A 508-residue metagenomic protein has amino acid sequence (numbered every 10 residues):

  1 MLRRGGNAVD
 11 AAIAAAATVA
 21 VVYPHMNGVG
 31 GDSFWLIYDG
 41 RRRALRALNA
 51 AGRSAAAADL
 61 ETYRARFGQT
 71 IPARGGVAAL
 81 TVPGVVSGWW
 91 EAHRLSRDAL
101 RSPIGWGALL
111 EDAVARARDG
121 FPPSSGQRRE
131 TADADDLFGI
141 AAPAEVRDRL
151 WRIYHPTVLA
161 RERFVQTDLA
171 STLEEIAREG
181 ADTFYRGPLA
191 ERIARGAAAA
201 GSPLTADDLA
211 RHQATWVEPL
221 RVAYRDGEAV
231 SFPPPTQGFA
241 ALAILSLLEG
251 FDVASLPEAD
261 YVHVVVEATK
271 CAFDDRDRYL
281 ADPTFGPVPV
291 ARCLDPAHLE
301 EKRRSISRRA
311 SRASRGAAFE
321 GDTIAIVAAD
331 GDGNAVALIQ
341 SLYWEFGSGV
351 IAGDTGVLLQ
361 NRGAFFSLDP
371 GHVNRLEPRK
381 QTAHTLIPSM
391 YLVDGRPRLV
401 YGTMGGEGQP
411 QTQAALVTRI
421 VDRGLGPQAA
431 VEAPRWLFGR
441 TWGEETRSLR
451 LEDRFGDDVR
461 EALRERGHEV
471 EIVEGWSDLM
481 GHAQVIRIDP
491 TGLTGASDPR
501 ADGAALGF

Functional and structural regions predicted by a protein language model:
R3-R4, A8-E179, F184-R186, A190-T236 (+4 more regions): Noncatalytic scaffold domains of N-terminal-nucleophile
V21-N49, P203-T205, N334-L399, R423 (+1 more regions): Active-site rim segments in enzyme catalytic domains, especially the processed small/beta chain of N-terminal
N27, D32-D39, I324-A329, P388-M390 (+2 more regions): Short beta-strand scaffold segments in enzyme catalytic cores
A141, G238-V253, Y391-L399, G406-V431: M16/insulysin-pitrilysin zinc metalloprotease superfamily fold
A141-A144, L150-W151, F251-L342, T355 (+2 more regions): Internal maturation/activation junctions in enzymes
W216, E320-T323, H384-L386: Short, small/polar residue-rich loop motifs at catalytic or cofactor-binding pockets
V262, F285, D332, K380 (+2 more regions): Extended C-terminal subregions enriched in glycine
